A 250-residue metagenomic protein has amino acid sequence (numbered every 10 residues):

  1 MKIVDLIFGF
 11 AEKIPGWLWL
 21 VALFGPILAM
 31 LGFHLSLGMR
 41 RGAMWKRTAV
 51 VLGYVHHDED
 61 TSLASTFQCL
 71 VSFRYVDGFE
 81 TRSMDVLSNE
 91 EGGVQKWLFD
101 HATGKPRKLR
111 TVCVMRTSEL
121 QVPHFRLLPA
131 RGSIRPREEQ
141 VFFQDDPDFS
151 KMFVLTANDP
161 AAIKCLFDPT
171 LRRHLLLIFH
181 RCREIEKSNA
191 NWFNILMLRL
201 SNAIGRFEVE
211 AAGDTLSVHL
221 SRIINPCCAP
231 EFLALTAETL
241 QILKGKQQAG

Functional and structural regions predicted by a protein language model:
M1-I14: Short, strongly hydrophobic alpha-helical membrane anchors
V4-L6, L20, E138: N-terminal leader/targeting signatures
F10-E12, G38, E90, I185: Intrinsically disordered, low-complexity regions enriched in Ser/Pro/Gly/Gln/His and often acidic
A11-F24: Hydrophobic alpha-helical transmembrane segments
F24-L28, V154: Generic signal for short, ordered secondary-structure residues within or immediately flanking folded domains
L28-G53: Transmembrane-cytosolic junction motif
W45-F67, V71-G250: Charged, low-complexity intrinsically disordered regions
